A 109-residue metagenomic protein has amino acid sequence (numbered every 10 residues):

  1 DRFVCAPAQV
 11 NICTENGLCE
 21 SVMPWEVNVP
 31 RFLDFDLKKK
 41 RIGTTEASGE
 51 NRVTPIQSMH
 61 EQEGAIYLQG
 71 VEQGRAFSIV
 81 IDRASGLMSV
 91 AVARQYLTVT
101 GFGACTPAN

Functional and structural regions predicted by a protein language model:
D1, V29, G101: Residues that flank catalytic or metal-binding motifs in active/ligand-binding sites
D1-V4, N109: Transition segments tied to proteolytic processing and entry into folded domains
V4-K40: Short, solvent-exposed loop/hinge segments that bridge or flank secondary-structure elements
P7, I12, I42-T45, L68 (+1 more regions): Short hydrophobic/aromatic-rich beta-strand segments that constitute the beta-sheet cores of beta-sandwich/beta-barrel
M23, R94-N109: Edge beta-strand at a domain terminus
R31-L33, A76-I81, F102-P107: Hydrophobic/aromatic beta-strand elements that line small-molecule binding cavities or substrate pockets in beta-rich
L37-A76: Contiguous, well-ordered beta-strand patches that form the walls/edges of small beta-barrel/beta-sandwich domains
I79-I81, M88-T100: Short, exposed beta-strand-loop hairpins at the edges of beta-sheets in extracellular/periplasmic proteins
